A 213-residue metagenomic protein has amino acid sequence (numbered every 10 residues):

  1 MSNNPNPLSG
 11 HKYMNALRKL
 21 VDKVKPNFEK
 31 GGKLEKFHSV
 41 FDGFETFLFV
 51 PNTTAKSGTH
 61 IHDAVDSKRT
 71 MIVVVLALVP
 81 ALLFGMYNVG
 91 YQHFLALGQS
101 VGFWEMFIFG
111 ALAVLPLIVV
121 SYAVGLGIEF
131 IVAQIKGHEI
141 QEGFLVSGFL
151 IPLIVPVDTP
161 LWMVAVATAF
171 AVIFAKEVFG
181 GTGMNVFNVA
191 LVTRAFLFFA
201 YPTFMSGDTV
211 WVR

Functional and structural regions predicted by a protein language model:
S2-I118, Y122: N-terminal signal-anchor module of multipass membrane proteins
K30, D42-F44, L117, Q134 (+4 more regions): Charge-biased, low-complexity intrinsically disordered regions
A55-I61, G125-G137, I173-G183: C-terminal ends of transmembrane helices
D66, L112-V114, F130-I140, P156-T159: Short, amphipathic, aromatic/basic-enriched membrane-interface segments that mark the entry/exit of transmembrane
V124-E129, F144-L153, T168-A175: Hydrophobic, membrane-inserted alpha-helices
H138-S147, A165-V166, M184-R194: Cytoplasmic-side transmembrane-helix entry/capping segments in multi-pass membrane proteins
W162-F179, V186-N188: Alpha-helical transmembrane segments within multi-pass membrane transporters and channels
G183-R213: Long hydrophobic alpha-helical segments that form multi-pass transmembrane helix bundles in integral membrane proteins
